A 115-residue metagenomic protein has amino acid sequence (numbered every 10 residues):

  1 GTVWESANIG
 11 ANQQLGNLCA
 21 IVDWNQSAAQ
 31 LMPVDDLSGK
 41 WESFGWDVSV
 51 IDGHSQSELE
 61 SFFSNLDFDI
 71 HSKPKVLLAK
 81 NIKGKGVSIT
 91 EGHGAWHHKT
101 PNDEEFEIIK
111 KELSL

Functional and structural regions predicted by a protein language model:
G1-L115: Glycine-rich ThDP/TPP pyrophosphate-binding loop and its adjacent helix/strand module within ThDP-dependent enzymes
